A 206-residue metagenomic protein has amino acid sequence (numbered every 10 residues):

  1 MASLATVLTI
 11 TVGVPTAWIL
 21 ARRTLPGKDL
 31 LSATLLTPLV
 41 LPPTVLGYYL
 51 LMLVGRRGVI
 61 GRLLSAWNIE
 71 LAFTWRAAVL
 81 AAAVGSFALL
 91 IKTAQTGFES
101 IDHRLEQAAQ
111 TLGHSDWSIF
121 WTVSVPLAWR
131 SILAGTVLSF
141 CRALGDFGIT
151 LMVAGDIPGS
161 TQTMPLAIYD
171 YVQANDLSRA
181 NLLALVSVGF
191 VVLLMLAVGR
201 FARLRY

Functional and structural regions predicted by a protein language model:
A2-V14, W18, T44, Y48 (+7 more regions): Hydrophobic positions within alpha-helical transmembrane segments of bacterial inner-membrane proteins
L4-L35, L50, G97-E99, R104-L105 (+2 more regions): Transmembrane-helix boundary motif in ABC transporter permease subunits
V7, V84, I91-A94, F98 (+3 more regions): Transmembrane alpha-helices
R23-L31, V59, T74, R104 (+2 more regions): Membrane-helix interface segments
G27, A88, Q95-T111, L177 (+1 more regions): C-terminal transmembrane helix and the adjacent membrane-cytosol boundary/short C-terminal tail of inner/organellar
G47-A83, A154-I157: Membrane-interfacial helix termini and adjacent extracytoplasmic/periplasmic loops of multi-pass transporters
G55-R56, I132-D170: Non-cytoplasmic
M152-V192, L196: Interhelical loop and adjacent transmembrane-helix boundary motif in polytopic membrane transport permeases
